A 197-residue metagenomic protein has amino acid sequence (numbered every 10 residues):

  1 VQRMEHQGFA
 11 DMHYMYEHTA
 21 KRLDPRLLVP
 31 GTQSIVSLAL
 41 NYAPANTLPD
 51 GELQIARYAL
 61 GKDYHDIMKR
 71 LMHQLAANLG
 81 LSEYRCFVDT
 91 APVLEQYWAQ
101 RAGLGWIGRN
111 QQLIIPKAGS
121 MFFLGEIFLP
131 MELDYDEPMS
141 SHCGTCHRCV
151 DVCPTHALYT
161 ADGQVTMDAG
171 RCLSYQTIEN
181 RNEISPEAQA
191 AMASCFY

Functional and structural regions predicted by a protein language model:
V1-H142, N180, I184, S194: Auxiliary alpha/beta "docking" domains used to position bulky ligands
R148-E183, A191-Y197: Iron-sulfur cluster-binding cysteine motifs and their immediate structural context in ferredoxin-like electron-transfer
E187: Flavin-dependent oxidoreductases
